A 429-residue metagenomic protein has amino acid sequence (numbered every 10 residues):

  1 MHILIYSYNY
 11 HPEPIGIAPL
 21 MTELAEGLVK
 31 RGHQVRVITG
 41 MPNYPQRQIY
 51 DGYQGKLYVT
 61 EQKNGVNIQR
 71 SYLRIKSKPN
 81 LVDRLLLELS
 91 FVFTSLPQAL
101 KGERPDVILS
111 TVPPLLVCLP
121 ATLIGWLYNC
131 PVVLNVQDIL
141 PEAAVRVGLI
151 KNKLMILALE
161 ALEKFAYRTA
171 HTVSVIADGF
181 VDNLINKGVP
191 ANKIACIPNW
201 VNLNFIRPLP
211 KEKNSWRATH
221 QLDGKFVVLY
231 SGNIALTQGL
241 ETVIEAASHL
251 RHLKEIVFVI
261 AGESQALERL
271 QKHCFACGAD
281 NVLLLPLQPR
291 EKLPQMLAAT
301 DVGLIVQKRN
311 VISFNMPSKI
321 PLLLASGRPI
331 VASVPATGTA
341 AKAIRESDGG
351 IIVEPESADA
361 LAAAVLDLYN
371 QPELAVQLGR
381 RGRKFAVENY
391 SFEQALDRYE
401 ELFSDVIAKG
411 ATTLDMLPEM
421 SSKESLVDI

Functional and structural regions predicted by a protein language model:
M1-K56, T60-E61, A411-I429: N-terminal subdomain of nucleotide-sugar transferases
M41, G179, W200: Carbohydrate-associated surface elements
D51-Y58, R207-Q221: A short helix/loop element that forms part of the nucleotide-sugar donor recognition site in Leloir-type
L222-Q238, I244-A247, V259: Conserved donor-binding/catalytic core segment of Leloir-type glycosyltransferases
Q238, L287-A298, G303-L324, P329-K342: Nucleotide-sugar-dependent
V259-G262, L267-P294: Nucleotide-activated donor-binding/catalytic signature segment of Leloir-type glycosyltransferases, i.e., the conserved
P335-L366, L374: Change "using UDP/GDP/dTDP sugars" to "using nucleotide sugars
A360, D367, L374-E388, E401: A short, well-ordered alpha-helix in the C-terminal region of glycosyltransferases
